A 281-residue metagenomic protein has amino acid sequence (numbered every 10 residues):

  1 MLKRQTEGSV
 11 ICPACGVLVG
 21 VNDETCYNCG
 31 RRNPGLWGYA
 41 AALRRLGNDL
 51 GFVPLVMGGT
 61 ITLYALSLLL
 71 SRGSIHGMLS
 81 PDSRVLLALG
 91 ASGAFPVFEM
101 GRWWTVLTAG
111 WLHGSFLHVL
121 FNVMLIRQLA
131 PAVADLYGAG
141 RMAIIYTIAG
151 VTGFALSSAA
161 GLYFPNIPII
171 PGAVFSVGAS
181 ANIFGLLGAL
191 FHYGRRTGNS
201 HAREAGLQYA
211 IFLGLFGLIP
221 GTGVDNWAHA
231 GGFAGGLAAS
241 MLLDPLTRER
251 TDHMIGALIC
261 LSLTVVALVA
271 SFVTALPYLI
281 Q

Functional and structural regions predicted by a protein language model:
M1-Q5: A broadly conserved sequence feature marking short terminus-proximal activation segments in nucleic acid-centric
G8-V21, Y27-Q281: A detector for small-residue-rich transmembrane helices and their helix-helix packing motifs
